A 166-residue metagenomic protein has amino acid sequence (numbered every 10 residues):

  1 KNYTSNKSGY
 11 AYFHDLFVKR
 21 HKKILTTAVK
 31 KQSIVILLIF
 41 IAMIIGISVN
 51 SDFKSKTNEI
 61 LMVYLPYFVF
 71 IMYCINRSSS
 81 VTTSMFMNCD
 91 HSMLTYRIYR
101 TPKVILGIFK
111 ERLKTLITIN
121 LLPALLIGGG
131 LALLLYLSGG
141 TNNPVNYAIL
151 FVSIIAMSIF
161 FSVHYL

Functional and structural regions predicted by a protein language model:
K1-T95, V104-L166: Hydrophobic alpha-helical transmembrane segments of membrane proteins
